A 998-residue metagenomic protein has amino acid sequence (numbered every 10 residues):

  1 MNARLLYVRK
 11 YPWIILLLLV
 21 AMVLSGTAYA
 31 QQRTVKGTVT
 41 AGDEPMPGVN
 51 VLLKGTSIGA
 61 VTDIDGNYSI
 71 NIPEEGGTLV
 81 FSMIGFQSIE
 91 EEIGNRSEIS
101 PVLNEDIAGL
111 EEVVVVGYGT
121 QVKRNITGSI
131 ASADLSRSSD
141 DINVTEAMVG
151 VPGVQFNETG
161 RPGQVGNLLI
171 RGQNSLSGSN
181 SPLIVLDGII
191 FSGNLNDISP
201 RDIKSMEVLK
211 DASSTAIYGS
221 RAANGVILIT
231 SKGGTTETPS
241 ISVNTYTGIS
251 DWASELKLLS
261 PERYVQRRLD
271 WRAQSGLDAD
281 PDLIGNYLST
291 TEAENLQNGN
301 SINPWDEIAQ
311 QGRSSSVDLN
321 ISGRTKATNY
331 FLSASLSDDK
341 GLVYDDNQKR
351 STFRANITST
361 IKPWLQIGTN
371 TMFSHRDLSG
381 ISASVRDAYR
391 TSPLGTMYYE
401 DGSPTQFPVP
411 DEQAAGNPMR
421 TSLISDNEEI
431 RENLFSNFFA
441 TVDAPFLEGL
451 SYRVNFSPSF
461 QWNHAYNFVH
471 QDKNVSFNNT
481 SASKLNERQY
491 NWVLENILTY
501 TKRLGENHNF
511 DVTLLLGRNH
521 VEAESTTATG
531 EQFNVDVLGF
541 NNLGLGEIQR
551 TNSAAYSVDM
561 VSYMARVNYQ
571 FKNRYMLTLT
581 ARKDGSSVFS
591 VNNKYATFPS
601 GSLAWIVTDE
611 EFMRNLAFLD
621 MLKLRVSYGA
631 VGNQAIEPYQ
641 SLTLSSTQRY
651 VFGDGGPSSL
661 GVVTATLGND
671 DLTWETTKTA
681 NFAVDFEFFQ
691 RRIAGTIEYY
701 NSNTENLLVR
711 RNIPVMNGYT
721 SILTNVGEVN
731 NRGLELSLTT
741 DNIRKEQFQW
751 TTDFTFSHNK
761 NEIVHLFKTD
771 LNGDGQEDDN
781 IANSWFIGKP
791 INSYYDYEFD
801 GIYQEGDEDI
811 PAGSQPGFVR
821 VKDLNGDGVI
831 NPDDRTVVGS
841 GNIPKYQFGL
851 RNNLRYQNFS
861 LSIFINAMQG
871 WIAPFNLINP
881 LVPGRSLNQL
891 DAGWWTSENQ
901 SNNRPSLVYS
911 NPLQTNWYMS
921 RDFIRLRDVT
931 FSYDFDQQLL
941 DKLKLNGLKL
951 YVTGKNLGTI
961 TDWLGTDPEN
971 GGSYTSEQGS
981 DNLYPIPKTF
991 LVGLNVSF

Functional and structural regions predicted by a protein language model:
K36-G55, T78-Q87, G94-S138, R171 (+1 more regions): Short, acidic, small-residue-rich periplasmic hinge/interaction motif at the N-terminus of Gram-negative outer-membrane
Y68-N71, E146, P182, D187-A216: Short acidic/polar hinge/loop motifs at secondary-structure boundaries that mediate gating or recognition
S129-S132, R137-D140, G150-N157, R161-L169 (+11 more regions): Residues embedded in well-ordered regular secondary structure
S242-L296, T724, D741-N842, D962: Conserved small-residue
W252-S254, N295-S335, D339-D346, T352-N433 (+6 more regions): Flexible loop and strand-edge segments within Gram-negative outer membrane beta-barrel domains
E262-N300, D387-R420, N467-A482, E524-T551 (+6 more regions): Surface-exposed loop/turn segments flanking beta-strands in extracellular/periplasmic regions
E294, S392, D401, T405 (+5 more regions): Extracytoplasmic gating/loop element in the C-terminal half of outer-membrane beta-barrel translocons and assembly
G341-T352, M372-D387, E432-N433, F439-N534 (+4 more regions): Small-side-chain secondary-structure face that scaffolds active or pore-lining regions
